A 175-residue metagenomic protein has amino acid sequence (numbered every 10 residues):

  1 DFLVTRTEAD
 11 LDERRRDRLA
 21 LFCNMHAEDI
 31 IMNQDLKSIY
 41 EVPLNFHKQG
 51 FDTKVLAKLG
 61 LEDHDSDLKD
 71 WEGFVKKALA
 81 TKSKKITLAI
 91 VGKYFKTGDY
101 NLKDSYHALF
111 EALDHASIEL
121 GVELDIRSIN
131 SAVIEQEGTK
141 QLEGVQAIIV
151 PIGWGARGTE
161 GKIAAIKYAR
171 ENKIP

Functional and structural regions predicted by a protein language model:
D1-P175: N-terminal beta1-alpha1 cap of cysteine-dependent amidohydrolase-like domains
